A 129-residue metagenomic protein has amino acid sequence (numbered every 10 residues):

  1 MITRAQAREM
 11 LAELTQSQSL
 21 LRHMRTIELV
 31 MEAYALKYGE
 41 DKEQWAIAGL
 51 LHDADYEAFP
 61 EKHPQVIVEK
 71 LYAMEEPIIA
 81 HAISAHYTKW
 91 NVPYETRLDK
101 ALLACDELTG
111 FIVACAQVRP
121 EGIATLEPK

Functional and structural regions predicted by a protein language model:
M1-F59: Acidic/His-rich, divalent-metal-binding segments that scaffold phosphate/diphosphate chemistry
Y38-K129: Divalent metal-dependent catalytic cores for phosphoryl transfer on phosphate-bearing substrates
